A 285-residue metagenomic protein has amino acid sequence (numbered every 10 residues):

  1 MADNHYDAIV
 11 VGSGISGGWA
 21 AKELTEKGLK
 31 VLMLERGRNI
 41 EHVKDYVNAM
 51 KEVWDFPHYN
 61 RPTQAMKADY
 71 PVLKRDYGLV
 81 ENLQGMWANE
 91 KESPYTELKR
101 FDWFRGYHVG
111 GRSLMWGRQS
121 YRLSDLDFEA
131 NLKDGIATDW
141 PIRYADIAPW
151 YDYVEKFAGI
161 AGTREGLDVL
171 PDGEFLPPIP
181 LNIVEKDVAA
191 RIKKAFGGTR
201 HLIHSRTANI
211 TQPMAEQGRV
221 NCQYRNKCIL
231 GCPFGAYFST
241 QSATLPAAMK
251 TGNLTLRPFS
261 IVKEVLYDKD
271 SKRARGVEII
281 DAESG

Functional and structural regions predicted by a protein language model:
D3-Y6, G285: Core beta-strand elements of the Rossmann-like FAD/NAD(P) dinucleotide-binding domain in flavoenzyme oxidoreductases
N4-H5, E41-V53: Accessory recognition modules or surfaces
Y6, L29-K30, R200, S260: Nucleotide donor/acceptor-binding cores
A8-M33: N-terminal Rossmann-like FAD-binding beta1-loop-alpha1 element of flavoenzymes
T25-V47: Glycine-rich FAD pyrophosphate-binding loop
P57-Q64, A68-D102, Y107-H108, W116-R122 (+2 more regions): Conserved redox-cofactor binding core of oxidoreductases
E264-G285: Conserved beta-strand-loop-beta-strand element in the redox core of flavoprotein oxidoreductases
